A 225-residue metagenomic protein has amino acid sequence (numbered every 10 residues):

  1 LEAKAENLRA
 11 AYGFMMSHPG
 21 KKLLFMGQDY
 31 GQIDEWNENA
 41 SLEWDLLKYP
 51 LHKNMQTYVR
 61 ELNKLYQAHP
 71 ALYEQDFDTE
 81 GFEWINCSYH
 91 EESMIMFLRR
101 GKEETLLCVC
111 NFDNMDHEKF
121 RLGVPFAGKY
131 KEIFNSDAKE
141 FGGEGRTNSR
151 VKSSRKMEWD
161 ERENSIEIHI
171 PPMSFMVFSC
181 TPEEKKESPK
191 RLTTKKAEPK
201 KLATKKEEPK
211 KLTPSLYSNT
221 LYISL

Functional and structural regions predicted by a protein language model:
E2-L24, Q28-P214, Y222-L225: Carbohydrate-interacting/catalytic domains
